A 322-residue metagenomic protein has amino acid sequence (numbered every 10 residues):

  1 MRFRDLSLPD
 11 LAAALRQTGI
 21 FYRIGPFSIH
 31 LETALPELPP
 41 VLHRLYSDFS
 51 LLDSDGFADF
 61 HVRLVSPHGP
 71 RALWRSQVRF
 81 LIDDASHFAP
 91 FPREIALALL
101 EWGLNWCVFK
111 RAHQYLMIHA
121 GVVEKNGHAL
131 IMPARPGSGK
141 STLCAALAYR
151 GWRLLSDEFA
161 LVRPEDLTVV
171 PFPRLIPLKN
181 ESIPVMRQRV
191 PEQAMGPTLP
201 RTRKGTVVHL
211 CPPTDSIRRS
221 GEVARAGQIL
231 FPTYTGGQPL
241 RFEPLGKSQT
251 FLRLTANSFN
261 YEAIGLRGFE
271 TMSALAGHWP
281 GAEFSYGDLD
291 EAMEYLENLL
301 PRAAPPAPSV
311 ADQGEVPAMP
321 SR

Functional and structural regions predicted by a protein language model:
R2-R44, F57-D59, G121, K125-A134 (+1 more regions): Glycine-rich, often acidic-flanked micro-motifs that create phosphate/phosphodiester-binding or positioning elements
S47: An anion/pyrophosphate-binding glycine-rich loop and adjacent beta-alpha core in soluble alpha-beta enzymes
R63-C107: Charged, amphipathic alpha-helical linker segments immediately N-terminal to NTP-binding catalytic cores
L97-P133: P-loop NTPase catalytic core of nucleic-acid-dependent motor ATPases
G137: Walker A (P-loop) phosphate-binding loop of P-loop NTPases
K140: Conserved lysine of the Walker
L143-C144: Post-Walker A alpha-helix
